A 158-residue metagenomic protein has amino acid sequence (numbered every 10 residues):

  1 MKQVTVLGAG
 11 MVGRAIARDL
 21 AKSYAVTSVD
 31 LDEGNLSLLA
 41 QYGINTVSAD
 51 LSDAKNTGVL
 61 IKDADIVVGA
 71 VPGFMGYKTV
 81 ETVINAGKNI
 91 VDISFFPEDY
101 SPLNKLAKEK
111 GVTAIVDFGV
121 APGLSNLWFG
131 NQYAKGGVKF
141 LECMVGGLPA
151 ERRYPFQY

Functional and structural regions predicted by a protein language model:
V4-G8: Conserved N-terminal Rossmann-fold NAD(P)-binding element of oxidoreductases
G13-R14: N-terminal Rossmann-fold NAD(P) dinucleotide-binding loop
S28-L31: Conserved acidic E/D residue at the C-terminus of a beta-strand in Rossmann-like folds
E33-N35, P97: Helix N-cap at the beta1-alpha1 junction of Rossmann-like dinucleotide-binding domains, i.e., the first residues
L51-D63: Conserved Rossmann-fold cofactor-binding substructure of NAD(P)-dependent oxidoreductases
T82-Y100: ADP-ribose/adenylate-binding Rossmann-like module
S94-A114: Rossmann-fold NAD(P)-binding glycine/threonine-rich loop
T113-Y158: Rossmann-like dinucleotide-binding core of oxidoreductases
